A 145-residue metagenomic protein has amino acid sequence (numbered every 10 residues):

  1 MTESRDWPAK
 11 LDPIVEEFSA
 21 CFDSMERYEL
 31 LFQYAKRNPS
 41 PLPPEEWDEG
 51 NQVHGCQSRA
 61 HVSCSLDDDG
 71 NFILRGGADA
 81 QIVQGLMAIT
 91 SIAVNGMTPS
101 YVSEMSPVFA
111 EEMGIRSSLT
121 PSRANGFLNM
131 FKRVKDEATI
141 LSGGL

Functional and structural regions predicted by a protein language model:
E3-R5, A78, S100, M105-L145: C-terminal binding/interaction regions
R5-E46: Extended low-complexity intrinsically disordered regions
A20-S24, G77-I82, S122: Structural motif
E29, A80, Q84-A88, L128: Non-catalytic, well-ordered alpha-helical scaffold segments
A35, A93-V94, V134, A138: Generic structural signal for hydrophobic core residues of well-folded globular domains
P44-S65: Structured beta-strand/loop patches that form or line metal/cofactor-binding pockets in enzymes
S65-A80, S91-V94: Conserved interaction-surface patches within small, structured recognition/assembly domains
L86-T98: Alpha-helical support elements that line or immediately flank enzyme active sites and cofactor-binding pockets
